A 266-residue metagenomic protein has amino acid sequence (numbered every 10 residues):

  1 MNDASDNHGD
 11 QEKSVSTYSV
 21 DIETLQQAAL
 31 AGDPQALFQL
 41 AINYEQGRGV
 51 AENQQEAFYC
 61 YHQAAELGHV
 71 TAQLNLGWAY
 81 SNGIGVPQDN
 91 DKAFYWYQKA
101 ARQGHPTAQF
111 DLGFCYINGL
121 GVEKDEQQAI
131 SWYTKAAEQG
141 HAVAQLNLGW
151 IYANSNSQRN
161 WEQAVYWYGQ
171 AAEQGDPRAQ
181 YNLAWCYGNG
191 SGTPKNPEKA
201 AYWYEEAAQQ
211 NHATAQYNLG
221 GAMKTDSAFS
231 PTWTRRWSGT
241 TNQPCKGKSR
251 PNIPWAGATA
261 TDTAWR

Functional and structural regions predicted by a protein language model:
N2-R48: N-terminal segments that cap or nucleate solenoid repeat domains
H8, Q39-Q46, V50, C60 (+8 more regions): Hydrophobic face of amphipathic alpha-helices that form TPR/SEL1-like repeat modules and related alpha-solenoid
K13, T24-A28, G32-Q35, Q39 (+6 more regions): Alpha-helical tetratricopeptide repeat
L30-D33, Q46-R48, N53, Y61 (+18 more regions): Short helix-capping/linker turns of helical repeat alpha-solenoids
